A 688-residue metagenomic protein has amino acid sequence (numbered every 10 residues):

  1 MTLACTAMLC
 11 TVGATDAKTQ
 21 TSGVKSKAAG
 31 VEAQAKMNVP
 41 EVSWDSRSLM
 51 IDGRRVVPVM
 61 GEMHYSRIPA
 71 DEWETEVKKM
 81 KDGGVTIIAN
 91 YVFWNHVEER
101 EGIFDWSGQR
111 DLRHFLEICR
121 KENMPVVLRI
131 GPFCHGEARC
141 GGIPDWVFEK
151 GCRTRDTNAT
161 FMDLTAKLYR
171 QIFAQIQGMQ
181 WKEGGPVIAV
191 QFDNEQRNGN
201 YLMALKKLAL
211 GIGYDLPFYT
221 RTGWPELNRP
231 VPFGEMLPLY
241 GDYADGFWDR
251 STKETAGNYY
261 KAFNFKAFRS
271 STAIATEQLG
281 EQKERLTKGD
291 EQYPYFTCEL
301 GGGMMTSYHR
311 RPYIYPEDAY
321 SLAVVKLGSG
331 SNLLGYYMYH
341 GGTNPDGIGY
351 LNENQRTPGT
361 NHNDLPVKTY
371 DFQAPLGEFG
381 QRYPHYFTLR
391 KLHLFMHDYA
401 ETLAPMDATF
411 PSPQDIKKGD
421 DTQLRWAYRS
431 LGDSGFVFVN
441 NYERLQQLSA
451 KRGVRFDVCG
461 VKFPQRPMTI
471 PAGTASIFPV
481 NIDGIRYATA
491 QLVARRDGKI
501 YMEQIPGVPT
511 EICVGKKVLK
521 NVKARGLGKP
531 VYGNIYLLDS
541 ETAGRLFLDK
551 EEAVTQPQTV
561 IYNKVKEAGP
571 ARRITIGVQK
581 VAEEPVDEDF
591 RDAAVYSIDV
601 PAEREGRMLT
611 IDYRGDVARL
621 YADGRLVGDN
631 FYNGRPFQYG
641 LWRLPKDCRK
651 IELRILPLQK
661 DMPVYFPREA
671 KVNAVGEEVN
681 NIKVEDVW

Functional and structural regions predicted by a protein language model:
M1-Q20: Bacterial Sec-dependent N-terminal signal peptides
Q20-I87, E117, E284, V684: N-terminal carbohydrate-binding accessory modules
W73-R139, K206-G211: Aromatic-lined substrate-binding rim segments of carbohydrate-active enzymes
K121-V127, C134-A275, G280-T306, G328-S331 (+1 more regions): Active-site region of glycoside hydrolase catalytic domains
K150, F161-Q175, E183-Q191, L202-A209 (+6 more regions): Carbohydrate-binding surfaces of carbohydrate-active enzymes
G453-D457, I512, R614-V627: Short, surface-exposed beta-strand/strand-loop-strand elements in extracellular ectodomains
A602-A622, N630, L653-R654: Aromatic-lined ligand-binding clefts that engage carbohydrates, nucleic acids, or primary amines
L653-D661: Short beta-strand-plus-loop segments that form exposed binding edges in beta-rich domains
